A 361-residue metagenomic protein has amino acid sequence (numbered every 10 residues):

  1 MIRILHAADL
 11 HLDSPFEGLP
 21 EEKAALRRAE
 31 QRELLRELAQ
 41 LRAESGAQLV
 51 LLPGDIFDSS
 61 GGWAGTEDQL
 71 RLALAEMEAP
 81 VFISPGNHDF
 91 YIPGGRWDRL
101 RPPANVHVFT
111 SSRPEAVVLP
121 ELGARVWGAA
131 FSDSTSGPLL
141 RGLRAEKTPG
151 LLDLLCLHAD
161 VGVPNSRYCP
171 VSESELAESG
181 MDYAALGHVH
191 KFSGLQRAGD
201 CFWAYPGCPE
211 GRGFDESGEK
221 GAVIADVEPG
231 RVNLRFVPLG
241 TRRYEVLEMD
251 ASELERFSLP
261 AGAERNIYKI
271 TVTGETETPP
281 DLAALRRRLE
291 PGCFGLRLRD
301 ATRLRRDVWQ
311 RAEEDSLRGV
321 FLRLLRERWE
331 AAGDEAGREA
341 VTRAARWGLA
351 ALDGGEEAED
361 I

Functional and structural regions predicted by a protein language model:
M1, A47, E78, G123 (+3 more regions): A general structural motif
M1-D68, P149, T342, R346 (+1 more regions): N-terminal active-site segment of His-dependent metallophosphoesterases
H6, L52, I83, L155 (+1 more regions): Structural beta-sheet core signal
L19-E30, R125-A130, R235-A251: Acidic/glycine-enriched edge-of-secondary-structure segments
K23, L49, D58-A204, C208-G213 (+1 more regions): His/Asp/Glu-rich metal-coordinating catalytic cores of metallo-dependent phosphodiesterases/hydrolases acting on
P53, G187, T273: Conserved residues at the C-terminal ends of beta-strands
V227-I361: Accessory, non-catalytic peripheral segments of nucleic-acid enzymes
